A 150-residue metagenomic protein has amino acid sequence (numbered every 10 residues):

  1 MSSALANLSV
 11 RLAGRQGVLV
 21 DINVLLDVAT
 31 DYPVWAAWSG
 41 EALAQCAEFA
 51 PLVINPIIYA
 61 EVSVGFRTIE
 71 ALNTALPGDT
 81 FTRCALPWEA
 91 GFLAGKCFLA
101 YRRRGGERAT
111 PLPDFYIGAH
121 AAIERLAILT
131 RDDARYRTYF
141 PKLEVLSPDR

Functional and structural regions predicted by a protein language model:
M1-I54, V64-T74, L146: Short, well-structured N-terminal submotif of metal-dependent ribonuclease cores
S2-L5, L12-A13, T82-A127, R131: Active-site neighborhoods of divalent-metal-dependent phosphate/nucleic-acid chemistry enzymes
V18, P51-V53, T80-A85, A127: Short loop->beta-strand "edge-of-pocket" segments that line small-molecule binding or catalytic clefts across diverse
V20-D21, N55, T110-P111, D132 (+1 more regions): Histidine- and aromatic-rich ligand-binding microenvironments
V24, I58, A90, Y116-I117 (+1 more regions): Alpha-helix capping/helix-boundary segments
A29-Y32, E61, R104-R108: Short, flexible loop segments at the rims of nucleotide/cofactor-binding pockets, characterized by
R67-E89: Active-site-proximal, substrate-binding regions of enzyme catalytic domains and RNA-binding/basic surfaces
D79, Y139-P141: Short, structured coil segments at secondary-structure junctions
